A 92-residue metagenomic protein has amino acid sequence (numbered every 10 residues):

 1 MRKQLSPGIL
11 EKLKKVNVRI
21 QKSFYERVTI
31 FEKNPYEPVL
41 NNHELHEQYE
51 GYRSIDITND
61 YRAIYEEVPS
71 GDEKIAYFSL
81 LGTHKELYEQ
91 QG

Functional and structural regions predicted by a protein language model:
M1, Y49, I57-N59: Residue-level preference for beta-strand/loop junctions
M1-V28: Arg/Lys-rich, positively charged N-terminal/basic patches that mediate binding to nucleic acids
P7, I57-R62, E66-G92: Enriched for short, Lys/Arg-rich terminal
L10, H46, Y88: Nucleotide phosphate-binding site architecture
R27, N41, G51, N59-Y61 (+1 more regions): A generic structural signal for short beta-strands and their flanking turns/coil linkers
R27-I30, H84: Conserved short hydrophobic interaction patches
I30-I55: A short, surface-exposed loop/turn module that caps and links secondary-structure elements
